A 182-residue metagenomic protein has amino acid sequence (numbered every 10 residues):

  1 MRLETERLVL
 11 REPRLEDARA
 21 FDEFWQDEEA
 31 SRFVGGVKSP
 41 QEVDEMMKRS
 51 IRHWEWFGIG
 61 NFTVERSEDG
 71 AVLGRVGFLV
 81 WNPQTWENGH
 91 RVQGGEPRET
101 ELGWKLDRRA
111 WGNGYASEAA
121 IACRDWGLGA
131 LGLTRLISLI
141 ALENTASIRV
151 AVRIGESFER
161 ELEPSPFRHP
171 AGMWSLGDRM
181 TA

Functional and structural regions predicted by a protein language model:
M1-G36, K48, N61-A182: Acyl-donor (CoA/ACP) binding surface of acyl/acetyltransferases
S39-G58: Active-site rim helix/loop that mediates acceptor-substrate recognition in acyltransferases
